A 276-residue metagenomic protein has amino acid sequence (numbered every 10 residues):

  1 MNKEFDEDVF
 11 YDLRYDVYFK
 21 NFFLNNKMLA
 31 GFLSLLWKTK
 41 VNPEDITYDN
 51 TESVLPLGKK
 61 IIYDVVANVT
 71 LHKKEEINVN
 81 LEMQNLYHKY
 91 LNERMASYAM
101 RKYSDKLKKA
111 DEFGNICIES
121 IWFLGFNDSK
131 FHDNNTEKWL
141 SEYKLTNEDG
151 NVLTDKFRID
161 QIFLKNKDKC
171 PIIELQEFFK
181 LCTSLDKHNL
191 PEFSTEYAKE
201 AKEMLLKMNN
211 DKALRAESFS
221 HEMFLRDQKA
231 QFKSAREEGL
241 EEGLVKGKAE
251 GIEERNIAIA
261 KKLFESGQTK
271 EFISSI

Functional and structural regions predicted by a protein language model:
M1-R158, D168: Accessory alpha/beta interaction modules
N2-L13, N68-Q84, F179-I276: Short, charged alpha-helical interaction segments and adjacent helix-coil junctions
F22-N26, D168-I172, P191-A198: Generic detection of long, well-ordered alpha-helical segments
E52-K59, I173, E200-M204: Short, solvent-exposed polar/charged micro-motifs at secondary-structure junctions
I121, F163, A230-K233: Compositionally biased, intrinsically disordered low-complexity segments enriched in polar/proline residues
D155-D168, E177-L185: Upstream accessory/linker segments immediately N-terminal to the RecA-like ATPase cores of bacterial MutS and a subset
Q161, N166-D168, E174, N189 (+2 more regions): C-terminal regulatory or interaction extensions
